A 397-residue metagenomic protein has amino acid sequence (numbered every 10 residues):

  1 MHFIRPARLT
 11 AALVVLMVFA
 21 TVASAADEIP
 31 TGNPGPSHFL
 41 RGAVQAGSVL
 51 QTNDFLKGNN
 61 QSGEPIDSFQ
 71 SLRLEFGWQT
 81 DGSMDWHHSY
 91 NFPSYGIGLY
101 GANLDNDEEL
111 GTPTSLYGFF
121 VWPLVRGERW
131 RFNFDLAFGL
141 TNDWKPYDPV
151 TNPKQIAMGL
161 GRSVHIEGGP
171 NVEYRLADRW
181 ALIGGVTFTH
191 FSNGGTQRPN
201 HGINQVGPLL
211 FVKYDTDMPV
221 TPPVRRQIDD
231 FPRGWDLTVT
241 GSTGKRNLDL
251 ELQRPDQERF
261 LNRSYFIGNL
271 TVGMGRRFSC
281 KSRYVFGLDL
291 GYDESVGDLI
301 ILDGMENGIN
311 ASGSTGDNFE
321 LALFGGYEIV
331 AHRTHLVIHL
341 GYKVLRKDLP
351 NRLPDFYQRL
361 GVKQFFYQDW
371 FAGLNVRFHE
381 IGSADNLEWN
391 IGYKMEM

Functional and structural regions predicted by a protein language model:
P36, I66-L72, N91, L110-L116 (+8 more regions): Residues that define the transmembrane beta-barrel architecture of outer-membrane proteins
H38, G42-S62, W86-H88, F132-I166 (+3 more regions): Outer-membrane beta-barrel translocator/channel fold
H38-G42, P93-Y95, F132-F138, L182-G184 (+7 more regions): Transmembrane beta-strands of outer-membrane beta-barrel proteins
G42, L74-W78, G118-W122, L136-L140 (+9 more regions): Residues on the lipid-exposed face of transmembrane beta-strands in outer-membrane beta-barrel proteins
A46-L50, W78-T80, L99-D105, F138-P146 (+8 more regions): Transmembrane beta-strands of outer-membrane beta-barrel pores
G58-S62, L104-D107, N152-M158, N193-N200 (+4 more regions): Extracellular loop and loop/strand-boundary signature of outer-membrane beta-barrel proteins
S83-D85, E128-F132, Y174, D178-L182 (+5 more regions): Repeated loop/turn-to-beta-strand initiation elements of outer-membrane beta-barrel proteins
N204-P223, A384-M397: Outer-membrane beta-barrel "beta-signal"
